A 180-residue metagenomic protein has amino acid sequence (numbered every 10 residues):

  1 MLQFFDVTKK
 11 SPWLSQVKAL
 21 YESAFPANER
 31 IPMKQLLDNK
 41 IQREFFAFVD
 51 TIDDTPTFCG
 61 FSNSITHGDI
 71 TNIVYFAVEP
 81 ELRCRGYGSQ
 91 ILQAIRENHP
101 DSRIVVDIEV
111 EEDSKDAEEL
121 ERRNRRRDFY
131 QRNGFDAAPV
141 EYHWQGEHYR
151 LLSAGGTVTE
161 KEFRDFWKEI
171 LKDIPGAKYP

Functional and structural regions predicted by a protein language model:
M1-I31, Y149, K161-E169, D173-P180: Short amphipathic alpha-helix that is part of the acyltransferase structural core
E22-T51: Active-site rim helix/loop that mediates acceptor-substrate recognition in acyltransferases
A47, T55-I65, I70-A77: Conserved beta-strand in the GNAT
D69, W144-H148: Short acidic/glycine-enriched loop/turn segments that link adjacent beta-strands
F76-R83, V110-E112: A short, internal acetyl-CoA/4′-phosphopantetheine-binding micro-motif in the GNAT/acyltransferase core
V78, C84-N98, R122: Conserved acetyl-CoA-binding loop-helix of GNAT-fold acetyltransferases
N98-R122: Conserved GNAT acetyl-CoA-binding A-motif
R126-A138: Conserved acetyl-CoA-binding loop of GNAT-fold acetyltransferases
